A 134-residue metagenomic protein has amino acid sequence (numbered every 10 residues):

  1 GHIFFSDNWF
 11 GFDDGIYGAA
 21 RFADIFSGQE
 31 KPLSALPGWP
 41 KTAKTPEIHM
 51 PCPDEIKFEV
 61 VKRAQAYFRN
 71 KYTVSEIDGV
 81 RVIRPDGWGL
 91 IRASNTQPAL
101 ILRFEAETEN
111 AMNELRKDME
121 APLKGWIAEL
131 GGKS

Functional and structural regions predicted by a protein language model:
G1-R103, T108-S134: Phosphate-binding and adjacent anionic-ligand microenvironments
